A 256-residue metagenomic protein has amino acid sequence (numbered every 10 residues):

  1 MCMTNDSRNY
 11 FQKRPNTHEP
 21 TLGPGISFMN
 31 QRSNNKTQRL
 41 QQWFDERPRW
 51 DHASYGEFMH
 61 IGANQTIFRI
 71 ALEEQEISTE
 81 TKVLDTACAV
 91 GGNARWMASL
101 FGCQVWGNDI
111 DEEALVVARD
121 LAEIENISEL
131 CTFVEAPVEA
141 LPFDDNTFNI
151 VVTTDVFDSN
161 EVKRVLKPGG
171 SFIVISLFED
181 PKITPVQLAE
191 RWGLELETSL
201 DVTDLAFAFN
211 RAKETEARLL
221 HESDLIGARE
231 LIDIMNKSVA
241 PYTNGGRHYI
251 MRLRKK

Functional and structural regions predicted by a protein language model:
S7-E76: Conserved class I S-adenosyl-L-methionine
L84, G92-E139: Class I SAM-dependent methyltransferase SAM/SAH-binding core
A89: Conserved glycine-rich SAM-binding loop
E139-I150: A short acidic, Gly/Pro-enriched loop at the edge of an enzyme's catalytic core that lines a small-molecule cofactor
S159-S171: A short glycine-rich, Lys/Arg-flanked "PGG" loop and its adjoining helix->strand segment in the class I
P181-W192: Short alpha-helix
V202-K256: Conserved Class I S-adenosyl-L-methionine
